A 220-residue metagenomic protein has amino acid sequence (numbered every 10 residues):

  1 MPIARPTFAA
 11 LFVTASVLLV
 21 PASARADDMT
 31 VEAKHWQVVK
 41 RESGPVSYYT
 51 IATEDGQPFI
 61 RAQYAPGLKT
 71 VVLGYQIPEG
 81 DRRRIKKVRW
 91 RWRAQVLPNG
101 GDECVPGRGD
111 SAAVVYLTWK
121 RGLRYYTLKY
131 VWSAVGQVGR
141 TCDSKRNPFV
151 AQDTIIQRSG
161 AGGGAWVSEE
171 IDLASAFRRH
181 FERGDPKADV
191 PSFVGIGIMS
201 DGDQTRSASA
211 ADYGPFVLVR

Functional and structural regions predicted by a protein language model:
M1-L11: Bacterial N-terminal signal peptides that target proteins for export
A9-V20: Bacterial N-terminal signal peptides
R25-G44: Extracellular carbohydrate-recognition regions
T50-T70: Short carbohydrate-recognition loop motifs
Y75-V88, G160-G163, K187-D189: Extracellular/lumenal carbohydrate-interaction signature centered on repeated Trp-anchored short motifs
Q95-A165, D172, S209-D212: Extracellular ligand-binding interfaces
G107-V115, S159, G163-A208: Extracellular beta-strand ligand-recognition surfaces/modules
I196, P215-L218: Extracellular beta-strand elements of beta-rich domains used for carbohydrate recognition/degradation or cell-matrix
